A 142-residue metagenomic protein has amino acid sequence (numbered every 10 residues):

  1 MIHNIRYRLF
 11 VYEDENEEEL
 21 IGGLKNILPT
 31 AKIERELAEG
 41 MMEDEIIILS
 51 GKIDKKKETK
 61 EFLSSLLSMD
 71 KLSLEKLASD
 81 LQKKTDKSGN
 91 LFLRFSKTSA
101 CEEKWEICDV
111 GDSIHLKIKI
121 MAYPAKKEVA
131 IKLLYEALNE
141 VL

Functional and structural regions predicted by a protein language model:
M1-R35: Long, hydrophobic N-terminal alpha-helical segment
H3-F10, L49, K87-L93, L116-I118: Short glycine-/aliphatic-rich beta-strand segments at the starts of folded cytosolic domains
L9-E13, L28, K55-K57, K97-C101 (+1 more regions): Beta-strand elements of well-folded, non-transmembrane domains
N16-E19, K57-L63, E102, K126-I131: Short, conserved charged micro-motifs
I21-G23, F62-D70, K132-Y135: Short amphipathic alpha-helices in soluble, non-transmembrane regions that often serve as interface/regulatory elements
E34-E58: Short, charge-patterned binding micro-sites
L66-A100: Mid-chain, well-packed structural core segment of small domains
L93-L142: Glycine-rich, aromatic-bearing surface loops/beta-hairpins
